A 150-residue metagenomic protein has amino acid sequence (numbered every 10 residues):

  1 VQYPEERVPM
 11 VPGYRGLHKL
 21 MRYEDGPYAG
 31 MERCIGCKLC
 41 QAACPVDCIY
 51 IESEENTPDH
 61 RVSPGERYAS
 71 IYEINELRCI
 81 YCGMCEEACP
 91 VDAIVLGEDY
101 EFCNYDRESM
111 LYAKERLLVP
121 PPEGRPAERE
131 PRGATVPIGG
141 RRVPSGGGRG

Functional and structural regions predicted by a protein language model:
V1-R78, E87, V91-G150: Non-ligating segments of multi-cofactor redox enzymes
C82: Basic, alpha-helical nucleic-acid-binding regions used in initiation and control of genome expression
